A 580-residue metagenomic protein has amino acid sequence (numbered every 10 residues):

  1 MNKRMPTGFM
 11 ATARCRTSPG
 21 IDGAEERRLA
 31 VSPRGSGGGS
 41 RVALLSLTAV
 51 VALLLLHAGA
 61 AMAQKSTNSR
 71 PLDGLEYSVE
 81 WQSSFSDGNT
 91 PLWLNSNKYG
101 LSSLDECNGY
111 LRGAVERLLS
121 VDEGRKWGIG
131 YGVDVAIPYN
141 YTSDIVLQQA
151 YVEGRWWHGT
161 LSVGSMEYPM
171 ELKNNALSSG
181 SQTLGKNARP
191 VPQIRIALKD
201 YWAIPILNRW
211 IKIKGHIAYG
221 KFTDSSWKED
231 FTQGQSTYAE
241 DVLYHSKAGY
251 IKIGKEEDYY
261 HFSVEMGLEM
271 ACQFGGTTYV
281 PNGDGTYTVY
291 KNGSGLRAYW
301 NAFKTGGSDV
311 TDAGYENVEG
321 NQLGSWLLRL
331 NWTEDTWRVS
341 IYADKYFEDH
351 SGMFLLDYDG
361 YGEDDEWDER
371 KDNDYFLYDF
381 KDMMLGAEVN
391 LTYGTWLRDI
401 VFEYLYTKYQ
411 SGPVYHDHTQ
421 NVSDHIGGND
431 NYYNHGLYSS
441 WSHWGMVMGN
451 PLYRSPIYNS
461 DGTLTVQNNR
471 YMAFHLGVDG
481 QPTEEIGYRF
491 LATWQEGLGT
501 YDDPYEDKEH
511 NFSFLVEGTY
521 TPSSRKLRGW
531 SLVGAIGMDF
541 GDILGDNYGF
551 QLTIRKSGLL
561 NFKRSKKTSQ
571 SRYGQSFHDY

Functional and structural regions predicted by a protein language model:
K65-L111, V121-V133, G215-Y219, L532: Transmembrane beta-strand segments of Gram-negative outer membrane beta-barrel proteins
K65-L75, R117-I129, R155-G159, Y201-G215 (+6 more regions): Short loop/turn motifs that connect adjacent beta-strands in outer-membrane beta-barrel proteins
W81-N89, R117-L119, V133-Y139, W156-H158 (+12 more regions): Transmembrane beta-strands of outer-membrane beta-barrel pores
K98-S102, D134-P138, S179-L184, T232-T237 (+5 more regions): Extracellular loop and loop/strand-boundary signature of outer-membrane beta-barrel proteins
L111-L119, A150-G154, V163, I194-D200 (+8 more regions): Residues on the lipid-exposed face of transmembrane beta-strands in outer-membrane beta-barrel proteins
W127-S225, I251-F274: Outer membrane beta-barrel
K199-H416, N421, F474-L476, A492-L498 (+2 more regions): Signature for the C-terminal beta-barrel architecture of outer-membrane proteins
T407-T500: C-terminal structural cap/anchor segments
